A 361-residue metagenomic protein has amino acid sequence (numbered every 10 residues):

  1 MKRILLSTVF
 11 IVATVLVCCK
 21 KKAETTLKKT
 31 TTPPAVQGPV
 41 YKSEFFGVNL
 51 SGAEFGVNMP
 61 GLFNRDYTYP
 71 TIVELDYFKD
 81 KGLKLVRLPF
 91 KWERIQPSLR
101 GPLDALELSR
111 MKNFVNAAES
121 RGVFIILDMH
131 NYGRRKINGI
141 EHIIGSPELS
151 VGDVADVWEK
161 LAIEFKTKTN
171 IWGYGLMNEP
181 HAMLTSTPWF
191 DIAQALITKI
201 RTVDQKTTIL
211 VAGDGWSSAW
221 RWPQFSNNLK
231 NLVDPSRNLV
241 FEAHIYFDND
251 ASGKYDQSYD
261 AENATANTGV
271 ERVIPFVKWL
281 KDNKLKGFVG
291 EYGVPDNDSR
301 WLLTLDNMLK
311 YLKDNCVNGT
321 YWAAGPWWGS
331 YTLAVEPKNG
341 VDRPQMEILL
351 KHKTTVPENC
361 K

Functional and structural regions predicted by a protein language model:
I4-A13: Sec-dependent N-terminal signal peptides
V15-C18: C-terminal motif of bacterial Sec signal peptides marking the signal peptidase cleavage site
K20-K22: Bacterial signal peptide processing site
E24-L85, I348: N-terminal carbohydrate-binding accessory modules
S51-G56, L85, K91-Q96, N131-R135 (+5 more regions): Solvent-exposed loop/turn segments at secondary-structure junctions within structured extracellular/periplasmic domains
G56-F63, W92-S109, G133-L149, K254-Y259 (+1 more regions): Surface-exposed, active-site-proximal loop segments in enzymatic domains
F63, Y67-T68, D156-E159, I163-G173 (+2 more regions): Extracellular glycoside hydrolase catalytic/binding regions
Y67-K84, R100-N131, R135-G173, W189-R201: An active-site-proximal structural segment forming one wall of the substrate-binding cleft that immediately precedes
